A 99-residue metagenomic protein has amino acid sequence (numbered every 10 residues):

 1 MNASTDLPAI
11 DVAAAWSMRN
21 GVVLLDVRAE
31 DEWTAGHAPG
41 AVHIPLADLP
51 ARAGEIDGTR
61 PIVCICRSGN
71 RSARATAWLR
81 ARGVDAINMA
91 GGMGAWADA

Functional and structural regions predicted by a protein language model:
M1-V23, A29-P61, N70-A99: Rhodanese-like catalytic fold shared by cysteine-dependent sulfurtransferases and DSP/PTP-type phosphatases
I65: Short, surface-exposed ligand- or partner-binding patches at beta-edge/loop junctions that are enriched in aromatics
